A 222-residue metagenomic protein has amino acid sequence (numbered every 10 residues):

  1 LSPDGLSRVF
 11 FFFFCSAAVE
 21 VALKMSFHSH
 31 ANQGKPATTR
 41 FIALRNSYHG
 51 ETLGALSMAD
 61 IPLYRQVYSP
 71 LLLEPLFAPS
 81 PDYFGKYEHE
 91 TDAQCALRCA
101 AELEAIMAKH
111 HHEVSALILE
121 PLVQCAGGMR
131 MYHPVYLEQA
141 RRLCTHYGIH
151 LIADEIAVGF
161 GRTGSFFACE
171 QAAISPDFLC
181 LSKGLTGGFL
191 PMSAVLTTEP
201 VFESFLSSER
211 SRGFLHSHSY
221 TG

Functional and structural regions predicted by a protein language model:
L1-G222: Conserved N-terminal phosphate-binding loop of PLP-dependent enzymes in the Aspartate aminotransferase
